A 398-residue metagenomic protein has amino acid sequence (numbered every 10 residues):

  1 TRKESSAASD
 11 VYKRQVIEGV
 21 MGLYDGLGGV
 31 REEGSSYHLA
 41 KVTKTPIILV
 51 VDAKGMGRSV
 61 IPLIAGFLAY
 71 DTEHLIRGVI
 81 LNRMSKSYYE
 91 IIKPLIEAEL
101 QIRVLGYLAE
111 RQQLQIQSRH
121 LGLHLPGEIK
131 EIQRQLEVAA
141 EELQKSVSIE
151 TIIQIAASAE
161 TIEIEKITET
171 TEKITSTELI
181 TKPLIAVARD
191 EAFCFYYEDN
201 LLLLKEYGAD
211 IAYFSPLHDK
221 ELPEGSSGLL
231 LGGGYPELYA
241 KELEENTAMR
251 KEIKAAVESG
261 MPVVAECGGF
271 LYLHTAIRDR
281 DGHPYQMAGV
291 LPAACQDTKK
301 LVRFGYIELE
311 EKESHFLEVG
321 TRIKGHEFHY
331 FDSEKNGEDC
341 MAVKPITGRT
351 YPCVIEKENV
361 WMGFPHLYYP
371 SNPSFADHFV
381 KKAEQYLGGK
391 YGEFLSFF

Functional and structural regions predicted by a protein language model:
T1-A8, Y12: Single conserved hydrophobic/aromatic residue that forms the stacking wall/gate of nucleotide- or nucleobase-binding
R14-L27: Switch II (G3) loop of P-loop NTPases
V30-Y37, A65, E245-M249: Charged helix-capping and loop-helix junction motifs
E32-A53: Inter-motif core of Ras-like GTPase G domains
A40, L179-I180, F193-K205, D210 (+2 more regions): C-terminal and late-domain segments of enzyme folds
G57-K173: Internal gly/pro-rich beta-alpha loop/helix module that stabilizes soluble enzyme cofactors or their anionic handles
P183-T247, K251-A256: Phosphate-binding active sites in nucleotide-utilizing proteins
P236-H315: Cysteine-nucleophile active-site neighborhood
